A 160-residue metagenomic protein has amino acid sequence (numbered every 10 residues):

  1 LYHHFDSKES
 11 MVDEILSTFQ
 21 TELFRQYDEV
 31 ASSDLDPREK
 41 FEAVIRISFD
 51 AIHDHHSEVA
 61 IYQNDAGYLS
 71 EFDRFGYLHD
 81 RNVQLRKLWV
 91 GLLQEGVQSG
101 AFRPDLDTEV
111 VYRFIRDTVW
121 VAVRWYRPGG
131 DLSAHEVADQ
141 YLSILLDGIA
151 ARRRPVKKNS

Functional and structural regions predicted by a protein language model:
L1-F5: Short hydrophobic/aromatic patch on the recognition helix
D6-K8, D36, D107: Short coil/turn motifs that cap or connect alpha-helices
S10-S32, E39, A43-D50, D54 (+6 more regions): Alpha-helical structural segments
S57-N64, F75, H79, V97-I144 (+1 more regions): Hydrophobic/aromatic-rich alpha-helical bundle segments in the mid-to-C-terminal region
E71: Short His-centered aromatic/hydrophobic patch
